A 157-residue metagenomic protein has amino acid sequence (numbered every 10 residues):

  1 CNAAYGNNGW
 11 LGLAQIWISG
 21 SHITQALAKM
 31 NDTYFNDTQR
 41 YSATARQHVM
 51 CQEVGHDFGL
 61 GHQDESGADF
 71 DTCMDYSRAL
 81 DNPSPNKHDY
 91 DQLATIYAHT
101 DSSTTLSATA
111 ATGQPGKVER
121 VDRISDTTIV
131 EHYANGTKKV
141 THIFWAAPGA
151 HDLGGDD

Functional and structural regions predicted by a protein language model:
C1-A4, A28, C73-M74, N82-P83 (+1 more regions): Generic preference for hydrophobic/aromatic residues in regular secondary structure cores
C1-G67: Metzincin-family zinc-dependent endopeptidase catalytic domain
C1-W17, N82-I96, G136: Short, Lys/Arg-enriched charge-dense amphipathic segments
Q25-L27, D71, D126-T128: A generic structural signal for beta-strand entry/edge sites
D37-Q39, N82-S84, H151-L153: Short, solvent-exposed loop/turn elements at domain surfaces
Y41-T104: The catalytic-center signature of Zn2+-dependent metalloproteases
T100-D157: Pan-zinc metallopeptidase signature
